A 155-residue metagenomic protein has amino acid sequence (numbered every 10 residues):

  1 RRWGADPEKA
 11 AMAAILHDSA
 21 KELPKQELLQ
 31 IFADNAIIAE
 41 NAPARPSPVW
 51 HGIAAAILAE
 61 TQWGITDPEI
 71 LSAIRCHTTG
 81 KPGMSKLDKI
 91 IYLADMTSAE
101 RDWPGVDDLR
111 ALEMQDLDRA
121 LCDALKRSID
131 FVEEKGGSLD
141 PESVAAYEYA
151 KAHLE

Functional and structural regions predicted by a protein language model:
R2-L125: Divalent metal-dependent catalytic cores for phosphoryl transfer on phosphate-bearing substrates
D130-E155: Charged phosphate-binding loop/patch that engages nucleotide di/tri-phosphates or the phosphate backbone of nucleic
